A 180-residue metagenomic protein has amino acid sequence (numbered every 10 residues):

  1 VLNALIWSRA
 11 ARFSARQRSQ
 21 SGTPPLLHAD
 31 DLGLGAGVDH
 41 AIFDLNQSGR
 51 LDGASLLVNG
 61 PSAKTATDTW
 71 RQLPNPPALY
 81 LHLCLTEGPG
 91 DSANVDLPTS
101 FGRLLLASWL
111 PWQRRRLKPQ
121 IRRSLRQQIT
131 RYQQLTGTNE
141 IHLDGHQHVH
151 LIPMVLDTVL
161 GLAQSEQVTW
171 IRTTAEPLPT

Functional and structural regions predicted by a protein language model:
V1-R12: Short glycine- and acidic-rich boundary segments immediately preceding or forming the N-terminal edge of structured
R16-Y80, C84-G88: Active-site beta->alpha N-cap acidic-glycine motif
P25-G35, L110-R122: Active-site mouth loops of central-metabolism enzymes
R71-L73, L97-P98, G161: Short, hinge-like loop/turn segments at secondary-structure boundaries
A78-L85, S100-L104, T173: Non-cysteine beta-strand/loop elements that form the S-adenosyl-L-methionine
P89-L117: Active-site gating loops and adjacent loop-to-helix segments of metal-dependent hydrolytic enzymes
K118-Q134: Short, charged beta->alpha transition segments
I129, Q133-T180: Catalytic domains of cell-wall/extracellular-matrix polysaccharide-remodeling enzymes, centered on de-N-acetylation
